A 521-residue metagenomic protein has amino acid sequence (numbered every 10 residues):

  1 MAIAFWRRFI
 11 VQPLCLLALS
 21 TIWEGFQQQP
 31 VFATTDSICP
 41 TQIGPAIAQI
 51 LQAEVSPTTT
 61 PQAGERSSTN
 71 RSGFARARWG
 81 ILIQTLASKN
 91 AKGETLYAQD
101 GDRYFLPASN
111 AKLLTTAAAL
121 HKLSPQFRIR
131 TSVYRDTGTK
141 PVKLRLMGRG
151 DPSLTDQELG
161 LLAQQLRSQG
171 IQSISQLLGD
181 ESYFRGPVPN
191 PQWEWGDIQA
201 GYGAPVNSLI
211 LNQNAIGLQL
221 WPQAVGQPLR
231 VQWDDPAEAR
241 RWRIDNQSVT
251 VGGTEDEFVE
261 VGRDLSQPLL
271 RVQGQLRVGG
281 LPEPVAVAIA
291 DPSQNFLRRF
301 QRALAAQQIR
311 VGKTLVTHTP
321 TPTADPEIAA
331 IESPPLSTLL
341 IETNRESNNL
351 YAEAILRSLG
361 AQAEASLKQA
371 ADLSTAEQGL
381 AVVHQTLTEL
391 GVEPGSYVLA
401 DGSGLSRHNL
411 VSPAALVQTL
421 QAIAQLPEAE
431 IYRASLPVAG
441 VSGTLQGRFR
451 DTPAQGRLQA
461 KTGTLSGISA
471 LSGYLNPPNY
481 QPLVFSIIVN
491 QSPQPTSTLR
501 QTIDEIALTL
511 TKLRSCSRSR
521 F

Functional and structural regions predicted by a protein language model:
A2-L14: Bacterial N-terminal signal peptides that target proteins for export
L19-Q29: C-terminal segment of classical bacterial N-terminal signal peptides
Q29-A91, Y97-R103, Q165-G170: Beta-lactamase-like hydrolase cores
G93, P107-P125, L177, L209 (+3 more regions): Active-site SXXK
L96-A98, E346, L356-F521: Small-residue-rich helix-loop
H121-D136, P141, G312-L315, A429-Y432: Short, well-structured active-site flanking segments
L146-V251: Polar, glycine-rich mid-to-C-terminal structural blocks that act as macromolecule-binding/assembly scaffolds
V249-E430: A small/polar active-site loop signature that marks catalytic segments
